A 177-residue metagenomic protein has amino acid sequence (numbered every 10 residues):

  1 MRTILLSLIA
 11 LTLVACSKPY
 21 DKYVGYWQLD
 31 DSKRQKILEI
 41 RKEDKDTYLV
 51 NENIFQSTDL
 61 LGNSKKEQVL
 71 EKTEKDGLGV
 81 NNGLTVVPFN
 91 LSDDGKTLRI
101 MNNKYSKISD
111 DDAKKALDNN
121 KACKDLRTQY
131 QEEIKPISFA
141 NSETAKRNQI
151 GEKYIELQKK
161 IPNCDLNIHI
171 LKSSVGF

Functional and structural regions predicted by a protein language model:
M1-L5: Positively charged n-region of N-terminal signal peptides that target proteins for export
V14-A15: C-terminal motif of bacterial Sec signal peptides marking the signal peptidase cleavage site
P19-L49, I134-A145: Short, solvent-exposed loop/hinge segments that bridge or flank secondary-structure elements
D21, S32-R34, S64, G83-T85 (+1 more regions): Residues that act as N-cap/strand-start positions at coil-to-secondary-structure junctions
Q35-G79, K159-F177: N-terminal glycine/threonine-rich, aromatic-flanked beta-hairpin/loop signature
T73-F177: Beta-sheet ligand-binding and adhesion/scaffold domains
